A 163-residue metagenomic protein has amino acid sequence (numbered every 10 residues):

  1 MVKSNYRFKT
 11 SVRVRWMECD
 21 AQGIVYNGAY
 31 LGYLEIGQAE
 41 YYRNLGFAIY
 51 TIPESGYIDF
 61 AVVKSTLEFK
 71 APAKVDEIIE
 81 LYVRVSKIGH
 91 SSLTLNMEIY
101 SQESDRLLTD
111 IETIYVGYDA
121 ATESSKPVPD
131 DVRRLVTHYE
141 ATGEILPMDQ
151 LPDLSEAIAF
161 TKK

Functional and structural regions predicted by a protein language model:
M1-E40, F47, E156-K163: Catalytic strand-loop segment that frames the active site of acyl-thioester-processing enzymes
V2-S4, F8-T10, F69, K74-I78 (+1 more regions): HotDog/MaoC-like acyl-thioester-processing domains
V25, F60-V62, L108: A broad, structural micro-motif
N44-I52: Short, surface-exposed acidic-centric catalytic microdomains
I52-F60: Short, basic/aromatic beta-hairpin or loop at an interaction surface
V62-K64, T94: Short coil/loop residues immediately preceding or within conserved phosphate-binding loops of NTP-utilizing enzyme
